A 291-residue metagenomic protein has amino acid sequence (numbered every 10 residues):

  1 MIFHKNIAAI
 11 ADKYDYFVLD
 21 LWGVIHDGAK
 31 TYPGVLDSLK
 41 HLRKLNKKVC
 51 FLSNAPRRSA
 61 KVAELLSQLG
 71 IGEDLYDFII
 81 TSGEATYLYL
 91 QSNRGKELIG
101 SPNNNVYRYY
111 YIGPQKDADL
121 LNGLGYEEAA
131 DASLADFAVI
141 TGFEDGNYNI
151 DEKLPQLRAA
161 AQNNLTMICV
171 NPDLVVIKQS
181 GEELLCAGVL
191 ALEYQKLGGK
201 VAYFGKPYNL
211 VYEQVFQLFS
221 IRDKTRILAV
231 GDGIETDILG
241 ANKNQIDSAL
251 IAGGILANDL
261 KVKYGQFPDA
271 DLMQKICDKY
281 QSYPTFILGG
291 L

Functional and structural regions predicted by a protein language model:
M1-L21, H26-L36, K40-L45, L52-A55 (+2 more regions): Asp-based, Mg2+/Mn2+-dependent phosphohydrolase catalytic module
